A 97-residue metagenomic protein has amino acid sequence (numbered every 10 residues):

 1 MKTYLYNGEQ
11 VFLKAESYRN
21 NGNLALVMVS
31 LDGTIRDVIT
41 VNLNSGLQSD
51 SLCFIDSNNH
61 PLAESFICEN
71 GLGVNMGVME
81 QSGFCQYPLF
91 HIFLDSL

Functional and structural regions predicted by a protein language model:
M1-V29: Long, contiguous N-terminal structural blocks used for assembly/anchoring
V29-L72: Acidic, aromatic-enriched beta-alpha/helix-loop junctions
D56-L97: Short, compact, well-ordered microdomains
